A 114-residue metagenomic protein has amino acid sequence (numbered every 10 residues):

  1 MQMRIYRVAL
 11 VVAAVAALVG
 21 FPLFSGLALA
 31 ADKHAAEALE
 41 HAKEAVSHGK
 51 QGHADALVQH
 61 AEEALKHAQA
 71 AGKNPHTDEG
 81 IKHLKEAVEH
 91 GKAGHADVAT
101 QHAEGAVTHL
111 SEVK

Functional and structural regions predicted by a protein language model:
M1-Q2, A14: Terminal non-domain segments
Q2-Y6, G20-K114: Long, charged/polar, soluble alpha-helical segments
V11-L23: Bacterial N-terminal signal peptides
